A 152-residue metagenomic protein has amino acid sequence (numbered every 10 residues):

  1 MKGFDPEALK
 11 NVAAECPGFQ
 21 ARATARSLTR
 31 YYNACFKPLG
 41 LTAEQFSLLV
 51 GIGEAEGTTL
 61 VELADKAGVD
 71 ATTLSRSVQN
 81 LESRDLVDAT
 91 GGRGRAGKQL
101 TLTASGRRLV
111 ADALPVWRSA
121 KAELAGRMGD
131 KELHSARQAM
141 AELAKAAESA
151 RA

Functional and structural regions predicted by a protein language model:
M1-N11, D130-A152: C-terminal regulatory/oligomerization modules of transcriptional regulators
D5-C16, A104, A120: Short coil/turn segments at secondary-structure junctions
N11-E15, F19-R22, R26-T73, Q79 (+4 more regions): N-terminal helix-turn-helix DNA-binding core of bacterial DNA-binding proteins
T24, L28, C35, A67 (+2 more regions): Alpha-helical linker/hinge and terminal dimerization helices associated with HTH transcriptional regulators
G57, V61, Q79-A141: Charged, amphipathic alpha-helical coiled-coil/dimerization segments
